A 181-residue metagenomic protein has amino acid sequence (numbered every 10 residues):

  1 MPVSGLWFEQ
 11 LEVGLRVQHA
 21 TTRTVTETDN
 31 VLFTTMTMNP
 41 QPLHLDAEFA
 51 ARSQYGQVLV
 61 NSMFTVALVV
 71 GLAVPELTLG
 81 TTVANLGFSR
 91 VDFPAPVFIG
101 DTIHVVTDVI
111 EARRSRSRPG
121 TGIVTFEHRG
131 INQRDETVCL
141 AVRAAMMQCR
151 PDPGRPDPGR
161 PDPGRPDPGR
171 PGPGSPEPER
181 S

Functional and structural regions predicted by a protein language model:
M1-G87, C139, D152-G159, E177-S181: Hot-dog-fold acyl-thioester-processing enzymes
P2-V13, F93-T102, V106-S181: HotDog/MaoC-like acyl-thioester-processing domains
S89-V91: Conserved interaction-surface patches within small, structured recognition/assembly domains
